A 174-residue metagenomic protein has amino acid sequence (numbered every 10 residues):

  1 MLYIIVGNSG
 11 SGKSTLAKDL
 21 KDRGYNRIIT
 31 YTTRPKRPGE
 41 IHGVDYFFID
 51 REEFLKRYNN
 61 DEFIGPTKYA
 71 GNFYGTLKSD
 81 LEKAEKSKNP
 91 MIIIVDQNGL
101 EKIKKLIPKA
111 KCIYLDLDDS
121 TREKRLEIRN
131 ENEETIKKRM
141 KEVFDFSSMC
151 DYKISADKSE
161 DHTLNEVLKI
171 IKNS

Functional and structural regions predicted by a protein language model:
I5: Hydrophobic anchor at the beta1->P-loop junction of P-loop NTPases
N8: P-loop (Walker A) phosphate-binding loop of NTP-binding proteins
S11: ATP-binding Walker
S14: Walker A/P-loop
Y25-R37: Short beta-strand-centered segment that lines the nucleotide-binding/catalytic pocket of NTP-utilizing
R34-P90, N98: ATP-dependent small-molecule kinase phosphotransfer cores that center on conserved nucleotide phosphate-binding segments
I92-D96, K105-R129: Conserved phosphate-donor/acceptor-positioning beta-strand/loop module used by diverse small-molecule
I128-S174: Small-molecule kinase domains that catalyze NTP-dependent phosphoryl transfer to phosphate-bearing small molecules
